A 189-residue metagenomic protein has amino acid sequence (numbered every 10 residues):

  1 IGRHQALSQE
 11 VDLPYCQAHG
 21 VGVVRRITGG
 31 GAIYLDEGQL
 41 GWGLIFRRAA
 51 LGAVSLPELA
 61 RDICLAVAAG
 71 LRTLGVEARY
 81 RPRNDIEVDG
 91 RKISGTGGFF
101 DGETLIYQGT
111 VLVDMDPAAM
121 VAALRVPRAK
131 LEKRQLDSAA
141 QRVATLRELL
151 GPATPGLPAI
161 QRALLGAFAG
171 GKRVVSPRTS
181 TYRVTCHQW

Functional and structural regions predicted by a protein language model:
I1-E58: N-terminal lobe of the biotin/lipoate ligase/transferase fold
G2, R81, L112-D114: Short beta-strand segments
D12-L13, G31-I33, N84, S94-G102: A generic local secondary-structure boundary/capping motif
Q39-G41, R83, K92, I106-T110: Broad gene-expression machinery/nucleic-acid interaction feature
Q39-N84: Contiguous, small/hydrophobic- and glycine-enriched helical/loop subdomains that border and often "cap" functional
V67-G70, L74-E77, S94, F99-W189: Long, positively charged amphipathic alpha-helical accessory segments at protein N-termini or as interdomain linkers
